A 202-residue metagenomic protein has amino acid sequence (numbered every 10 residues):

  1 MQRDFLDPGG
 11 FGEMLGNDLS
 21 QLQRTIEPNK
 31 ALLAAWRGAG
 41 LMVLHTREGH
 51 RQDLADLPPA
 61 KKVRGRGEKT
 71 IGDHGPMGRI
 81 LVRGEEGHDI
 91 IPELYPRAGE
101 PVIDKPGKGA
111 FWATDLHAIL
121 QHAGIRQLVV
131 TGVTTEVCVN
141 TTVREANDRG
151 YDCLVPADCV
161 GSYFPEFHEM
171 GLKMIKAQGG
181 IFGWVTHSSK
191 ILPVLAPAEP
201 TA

Functional and structural regions predicted by a protein language model:
Q2-P8: Short acidic, Gly/Ser-rich segments with clustered Asp/Glu that frequently serve as metal-coordination loops in enzyme
D4, A31-A39, D56-A202: Active-site-adjacent betaalpha module
G9-W36, L41-M42: A short alpha/beta connector and helix-capping loop motif
V43-T46, V155: A structural signal for short, well-ordered beta-strand segments and their strand-loop junctions that often border
H45-L54, A60-K61: Catalytic-core segment of enzymes that process non-peptidic bonds
